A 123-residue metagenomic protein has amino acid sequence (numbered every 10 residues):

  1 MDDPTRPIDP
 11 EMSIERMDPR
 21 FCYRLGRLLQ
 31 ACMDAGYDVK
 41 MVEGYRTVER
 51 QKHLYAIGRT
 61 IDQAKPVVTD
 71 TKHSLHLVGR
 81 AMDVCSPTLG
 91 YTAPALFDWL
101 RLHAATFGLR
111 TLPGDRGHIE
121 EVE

Functional and structural regions predicted by a protein language model:
M1-E43: Active-site acidic/histidine clusters and adjacent loop/turn architecture that either coordinate catalytic ions
R16-M17, V48-Q51, L89-Y91: Acidic-and-aromatic substrate-binding clefts and catalytic sites of carbohydrate-active enzymes
C22-G26, Q51, F97, R101: Extracytoplasmic/secreted envelope proteins and their assembly/folding machinery, especially bacterial periplasmic
M41-L54: Acidic helix-start/capping segments at beta-turn-to-alpha-helix junctions
K52-Q63: Aromatic- and acidic-residue-enriched segments that line the glycan-binding/catalytic groove of carbohydrate-active
I61-E123: Catalytic cores and adjacent binding grooves of peptidoglycan-active enzymes
